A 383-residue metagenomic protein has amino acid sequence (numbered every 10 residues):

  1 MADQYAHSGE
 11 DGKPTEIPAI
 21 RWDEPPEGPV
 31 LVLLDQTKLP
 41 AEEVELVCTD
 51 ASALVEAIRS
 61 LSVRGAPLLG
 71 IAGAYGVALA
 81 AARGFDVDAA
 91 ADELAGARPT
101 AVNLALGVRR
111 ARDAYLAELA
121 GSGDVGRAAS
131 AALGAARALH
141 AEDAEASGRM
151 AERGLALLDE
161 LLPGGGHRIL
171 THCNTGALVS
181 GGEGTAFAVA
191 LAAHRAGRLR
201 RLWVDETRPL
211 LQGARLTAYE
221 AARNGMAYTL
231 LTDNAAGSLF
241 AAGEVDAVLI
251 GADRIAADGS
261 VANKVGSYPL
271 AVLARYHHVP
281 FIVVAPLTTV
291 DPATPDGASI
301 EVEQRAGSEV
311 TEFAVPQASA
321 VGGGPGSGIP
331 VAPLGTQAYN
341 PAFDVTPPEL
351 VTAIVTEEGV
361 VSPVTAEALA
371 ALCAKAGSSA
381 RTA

Functional and structural regions predicted by a protein language model:
E16-G123: Long amphipathic alpha-helical segments
L34, A72-A78, G107, L170-N174 (+3 more regions): Short beta-strand segments
L46-S62, F85, P163-T171, A314 (+1 more regions): Short, hydrophobic/aliphatic alpha-helical segments
V47, A51-L54, A66, G70 (+14 more regions): Generic structural signal for well-ordered, non-membrane alpha-helical segments in soluble metabolic enzymes
S60-G73, L104, T171-G182, Y339-V355: Conserved phosphate/anionic-ligand binding catalytic regions in large, soluble enzymes, centered on
L106-I169, R198-R200, V204-V248: Ligand-binding beta-strand-loop-alpha-helix segment within the catalytic cores of soluble metabolic enzymes
G184-R195, A271: Histidine-anchored nucleotide/phosphate-binding helix
L199-R200, D205-A383: Conserved phosphate- and dinucleotide-binding cores of soluble alpha/beta proteins, encompassing both enzyme active
